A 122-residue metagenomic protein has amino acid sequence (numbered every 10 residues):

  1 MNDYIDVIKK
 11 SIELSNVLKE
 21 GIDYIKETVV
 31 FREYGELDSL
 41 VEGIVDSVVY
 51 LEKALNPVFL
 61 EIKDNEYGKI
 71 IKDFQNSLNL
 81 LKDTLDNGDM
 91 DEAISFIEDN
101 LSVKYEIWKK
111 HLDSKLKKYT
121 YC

Functional and structural regions predicted by a protein language model:
M1-E42: Short terminal alpha-helical segments
N2-I5, K9, N65, G88 (+1 more regions): Register-specific recognition of a single heptad position within extended alpha-helical repeats
I5, G35-G43, G68, K72 (+1 more regions): Short, charged, amphipathic alpha-helical segments
L14-G21, S47-A54, D73-L80, K104: Amphipathic, well-ordered alpha-helical segments in soluble domains
K26-Y34, L60-K63, D86-M90, D113 (+1 more regions): Short, flexible helix-adjacent loops and helix caps
S47-G68, K115-Y119: Short, solvent-exposed, charged loop/turn and helix-capping segments that join or cap alpha-helices on peripheral
D64-N87: Long, amphipathic, charge-rich alpha-helical segments that form helical bundles/coiled-coils
L80-C122: Amphipathic alpha-helical binding modules
